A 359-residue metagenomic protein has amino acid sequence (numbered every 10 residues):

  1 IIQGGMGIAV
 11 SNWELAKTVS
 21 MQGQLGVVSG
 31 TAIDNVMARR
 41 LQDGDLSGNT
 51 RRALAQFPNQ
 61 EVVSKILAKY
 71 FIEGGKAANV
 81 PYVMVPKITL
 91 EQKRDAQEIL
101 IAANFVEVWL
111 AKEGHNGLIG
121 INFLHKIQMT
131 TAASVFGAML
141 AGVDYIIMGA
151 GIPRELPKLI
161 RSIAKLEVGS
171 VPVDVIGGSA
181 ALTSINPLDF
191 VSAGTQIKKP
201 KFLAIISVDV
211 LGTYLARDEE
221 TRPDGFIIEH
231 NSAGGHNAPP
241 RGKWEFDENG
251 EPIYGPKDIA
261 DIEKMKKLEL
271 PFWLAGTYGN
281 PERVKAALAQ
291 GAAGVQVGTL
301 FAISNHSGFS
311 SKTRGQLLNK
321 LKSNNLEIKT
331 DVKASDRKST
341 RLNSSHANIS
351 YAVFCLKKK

Functional and structural regions predicted by a protein language model:
I1-K267, E282: Active-site entrance/lid segments in N-terminal catalytic domains of soluble metabolic enzymes
M6, P271-G279, V297: Glycine-rich beta-strand-to-loop/alpha-helix junction loops that act as flexible
I8, A302-I303, A347: Active-site micro-motifs of SAM-dependent methyltransferase domains
T31-A32, V36-M37, N237-G242, F246-E251 (+2 more regions): Catalytic or ion-translocation cores adjacent to nucleophile or general acid/base/metal-coordination motifs in diverse
Q196, S323-S339: Extended charged low-complexity segments that act as oligomerization/scaffolding linkers
D209, G279, L356: Residue-level detector of flexible, active-site-proximal loop/helix-junction positions within diverse enzyme catalytic
L342-K359: Single conserved hydrophobic/aromatic residue that forms the stacking wall/gate of nucleotide- or nucleobase-binding
